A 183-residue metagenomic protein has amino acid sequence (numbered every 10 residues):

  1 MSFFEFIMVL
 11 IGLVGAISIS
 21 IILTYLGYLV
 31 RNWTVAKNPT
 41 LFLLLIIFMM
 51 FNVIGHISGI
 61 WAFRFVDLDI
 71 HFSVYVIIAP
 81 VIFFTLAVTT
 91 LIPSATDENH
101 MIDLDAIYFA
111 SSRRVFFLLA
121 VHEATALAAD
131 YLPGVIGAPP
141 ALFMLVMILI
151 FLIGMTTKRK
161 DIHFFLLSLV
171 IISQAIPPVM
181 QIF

Functional and structural regions predicted by a protein language model:
M1-S20, F183: Hydrophobic transmembrane alpha-helical segments in integral membrane proteins
I11-I21, I78-L91, V146-L152: Hydrophobic cores of alpha-helical transmembrane segments in multi-pass inner/ER membrane proteins, independent
S20-Y28: Short helix-terminus and kink motifs of transmembrane alpha helices, predominantly at the cytoplasmic interface
Y28-F42, F65-D69, D97-Y108, M155-L166: Membrane-interface helix-boundary motifs at transmembrane edges
T40-F63: A generic, lipid-embedded transmembrane alpha helix
I60-D69, Y131-V135: Membrane-interface helix termini and inter-helical loops of multi-pass transporters
I77-M144: Membrane-proximal helix-loop-helix units in multi-pass membrane proteins
L118-F183: Glycine-rich, aromatic-bearing surface loops/beta-hairpins
